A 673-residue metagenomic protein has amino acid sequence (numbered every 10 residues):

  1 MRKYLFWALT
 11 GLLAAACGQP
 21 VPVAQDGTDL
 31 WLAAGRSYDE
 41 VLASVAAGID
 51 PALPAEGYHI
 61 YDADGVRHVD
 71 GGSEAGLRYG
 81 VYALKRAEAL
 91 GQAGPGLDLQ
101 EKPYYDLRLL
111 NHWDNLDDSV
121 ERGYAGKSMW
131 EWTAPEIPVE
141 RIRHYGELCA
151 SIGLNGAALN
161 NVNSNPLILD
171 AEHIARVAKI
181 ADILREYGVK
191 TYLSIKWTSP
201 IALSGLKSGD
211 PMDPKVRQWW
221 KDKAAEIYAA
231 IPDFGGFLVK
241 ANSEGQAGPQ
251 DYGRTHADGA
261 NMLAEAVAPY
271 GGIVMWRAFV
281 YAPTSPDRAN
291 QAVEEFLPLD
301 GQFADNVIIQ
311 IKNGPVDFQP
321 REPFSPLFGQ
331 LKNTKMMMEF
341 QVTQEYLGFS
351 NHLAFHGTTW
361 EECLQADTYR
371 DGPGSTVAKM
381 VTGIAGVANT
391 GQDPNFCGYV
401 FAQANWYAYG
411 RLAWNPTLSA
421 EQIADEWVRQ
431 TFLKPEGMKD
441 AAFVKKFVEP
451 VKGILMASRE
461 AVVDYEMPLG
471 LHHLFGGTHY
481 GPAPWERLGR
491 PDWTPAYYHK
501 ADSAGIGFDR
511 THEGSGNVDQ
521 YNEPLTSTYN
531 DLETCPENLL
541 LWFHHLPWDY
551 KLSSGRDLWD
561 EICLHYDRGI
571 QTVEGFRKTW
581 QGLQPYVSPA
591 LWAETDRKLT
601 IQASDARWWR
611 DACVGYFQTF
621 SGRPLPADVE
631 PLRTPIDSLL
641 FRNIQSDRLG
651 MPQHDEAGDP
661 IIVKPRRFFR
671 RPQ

Functional and structural regions predicted by a protein language model:
M1-Y4: Positively charged n-region of N-terminal signal peptides that target proteins for export
A15-A16: C-terminal motif of bacterial Sec signal peptides marking the signal peptidase cleavage site
P22, L53-K221, A225-L238, A268 (+1 more regions): Feature activates predominantly on carbohydrate-active enzymes
A24-E56, I60, R67-D70: Short, well-ordered secondary-structure micro-motifs within conserved domains or adaptor modules
R36-S37, G65, E74-G76, D117 (+3 more regions): Short, glycine-/Ser/Thr-/acidic-enriched flexible segments
A89, K179, G205-D425, E436: Catalytic-core regions of glycoside hydrolase
Y124-W132, N160-P166, G205-G209, S243-Q246 (+2 more regions): Glycine- and acidic
G372-Q673: Catalytic domains of carbohydrate-active enzymes that cleave complex glycans
